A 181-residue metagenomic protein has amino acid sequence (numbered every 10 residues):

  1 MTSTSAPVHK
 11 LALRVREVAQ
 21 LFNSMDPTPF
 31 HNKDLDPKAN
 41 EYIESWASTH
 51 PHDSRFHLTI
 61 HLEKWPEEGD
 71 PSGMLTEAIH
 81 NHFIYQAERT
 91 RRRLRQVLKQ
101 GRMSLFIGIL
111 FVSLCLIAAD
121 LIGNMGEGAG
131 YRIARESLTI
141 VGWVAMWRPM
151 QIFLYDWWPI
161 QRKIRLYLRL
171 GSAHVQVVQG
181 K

Functional and structural regions predicted by a protein language model:
M1-N40, W46: N-terminal leader/propeptide segments of preproteins
S5-P7, H52, R169: A short, structural micro-pattern
A19, H31-R93: Cytosol/matrix-facing amphipathic helices and coiled-coil assembly/linker segments of eukaryotic membrane proteins
L75-R102, W158-A173: Charged, low-complexity, helix-prone segments enriched in Lys/Glu/Asp/Gln
T90-N124: Transmembrane alpha-helical segments and their cytosolic interface motifs in multi-pass membrane proteins
I117-A173: Alpha-helical transmembrane anchor segments
G171-K181: Cytosolic juxtamembrane regulatory segments of multi-pass membrane proteins
